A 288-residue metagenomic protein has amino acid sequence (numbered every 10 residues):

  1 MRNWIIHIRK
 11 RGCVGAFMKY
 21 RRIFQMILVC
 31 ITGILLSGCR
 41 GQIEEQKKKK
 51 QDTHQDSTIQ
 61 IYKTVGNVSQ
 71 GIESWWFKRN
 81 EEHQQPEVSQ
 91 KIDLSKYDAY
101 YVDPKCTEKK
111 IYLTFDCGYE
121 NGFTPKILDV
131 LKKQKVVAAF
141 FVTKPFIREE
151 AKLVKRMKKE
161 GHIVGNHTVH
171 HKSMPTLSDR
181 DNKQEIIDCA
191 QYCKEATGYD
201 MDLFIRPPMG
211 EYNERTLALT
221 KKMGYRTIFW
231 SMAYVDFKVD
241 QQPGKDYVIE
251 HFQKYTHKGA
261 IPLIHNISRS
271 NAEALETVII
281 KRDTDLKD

Functional and structural regions predicted by a protein language model:
V14, Q25-L28, C39-T114, E120-K126 (+3 more regions): N-terminal pre-catalytic segment of deacetylase/amide-hydrolase enzymes
K19-R22: Bacterial Sec-dependent N-terminal signal peptides
W75-S173, D181, E185, A190-K194 (+1 more regions): Active-site beta->alpha N-cap acidic-glycine motif
K126, R148, K172-D285: Catalytic domains of cell-wall/extracellular-matrix polysaccharide-remodeling enzymes, centered on de-N-acetylation
A138, V164, T227, L286-D288: Hydrophobic beta-strand scaffold residues
